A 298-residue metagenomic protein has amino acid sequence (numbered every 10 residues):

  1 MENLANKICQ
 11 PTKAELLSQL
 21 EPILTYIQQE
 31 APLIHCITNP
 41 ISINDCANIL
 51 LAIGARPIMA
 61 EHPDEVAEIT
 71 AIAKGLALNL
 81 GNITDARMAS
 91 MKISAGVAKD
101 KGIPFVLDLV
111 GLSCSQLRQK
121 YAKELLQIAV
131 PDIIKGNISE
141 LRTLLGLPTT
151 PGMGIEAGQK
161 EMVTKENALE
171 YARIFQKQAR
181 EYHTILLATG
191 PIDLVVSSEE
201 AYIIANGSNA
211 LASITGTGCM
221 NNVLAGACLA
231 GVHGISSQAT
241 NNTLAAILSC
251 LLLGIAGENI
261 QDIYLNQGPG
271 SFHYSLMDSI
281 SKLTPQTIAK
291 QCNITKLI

Functional and structural regions predicted by a protein language model:
M1-M59: Glycine-rich phosphate/adenosyl-contacting loop at the front of the ribokinase-like
T12-I27, T184-N206: Acidic-glycine-rich active-site phosphate/pyrophosphate-binding loop
E15-S18, I255-I298: Charged C-terminal helix
I49-K101: Active-site cofactor/substrate anionic-group-binding motifs, chiefly glycine- and Lys/Arg-rich phosphate-binding loops
R87-G136: Glycine/small-residue-rich loop that forms an oxyanion/phosphate-binding "nest" at active or ligand-binding sites
R118-A201: Conserved phosphate/ATP/ADP-binding segment of small-molecule kinases
T143, T215-L252: Short, small-residue alpha-helix embedded
I204-T215: Short pre-catalytic strand/loop immediately N-terminal to key active-site residues, enriched for Gly-Thr
